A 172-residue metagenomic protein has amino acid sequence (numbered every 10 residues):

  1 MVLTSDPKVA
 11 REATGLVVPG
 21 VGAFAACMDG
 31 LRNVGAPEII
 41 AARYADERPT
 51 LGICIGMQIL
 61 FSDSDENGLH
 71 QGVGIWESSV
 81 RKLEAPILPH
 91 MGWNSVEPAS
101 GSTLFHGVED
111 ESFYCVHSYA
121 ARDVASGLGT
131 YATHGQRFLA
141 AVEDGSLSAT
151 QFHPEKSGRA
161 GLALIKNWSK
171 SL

Functional and structural regions predicted by a protein language model:
V2-E12: Short acidic low-complexity segments
K8-V9, S64-E66, Y119-A121, T133: Short polar/acidic secondary-structure junctions
A10-G20: Short acidic/histidine-rich motifs immediately flanking catalytic phosphotransfer sites in two-component signaling
R11, A25, D29, A140 (+1 more regions): Alpha-helical elements of the RecA-like P-loop NTPase motor core of helicases
G15, A26, I39, A163-N167: Alpha-helical elements of Rossmann-like donor-binding domains used by nucleotide-donor carbohydrate transfer enzymes
G15, P49-L51, S112: Structural signature of beta-strand start/N-cap positions in the alpha/beta core of ABC transporter nucleotide-binding
V21-G92: Cysteine-nucleophile active-site neighborhood
A45, S78-L172: Amide-donor transfer/coupling interface in amidating biosynthetic enzymes
